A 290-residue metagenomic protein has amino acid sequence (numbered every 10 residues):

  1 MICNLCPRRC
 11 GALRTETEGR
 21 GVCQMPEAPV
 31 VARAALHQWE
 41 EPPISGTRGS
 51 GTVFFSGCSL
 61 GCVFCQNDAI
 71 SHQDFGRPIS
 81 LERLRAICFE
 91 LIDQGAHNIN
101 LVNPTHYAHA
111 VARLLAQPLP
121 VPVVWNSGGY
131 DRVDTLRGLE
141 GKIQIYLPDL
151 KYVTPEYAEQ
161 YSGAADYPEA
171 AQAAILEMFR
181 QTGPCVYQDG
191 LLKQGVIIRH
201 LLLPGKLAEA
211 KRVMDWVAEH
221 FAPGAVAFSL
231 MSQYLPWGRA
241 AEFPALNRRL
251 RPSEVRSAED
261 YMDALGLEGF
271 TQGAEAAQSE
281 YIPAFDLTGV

Functional and structural regions predicted by a protein language model:
M1-G19, P184-V290: Auxiliary Fe-S-binding modules of radical SAM enzymes
I2-S59, V63, N67-H72, F285: N-terminal [4Fe-4S]-dependent radical SAM core
G49-S50, S71-I79, I99-V102: Short coil/turn segments at secondary-structure boundaries
S56, G61-Q94: Glycine-rich active-site/cofactor-binding loop and its immediate structural neighborhood
R77, L81, A164, P168 (+1 more regions): Flexible, glycine- and charge-enriched loops at secondary-structure boundaries
S80, H106-Y107, A276-A277: Positions that flank functional sites
A86-A245: Conserved AdoMet/S-adenosylmethionine-binding subsite of the radical SAM
